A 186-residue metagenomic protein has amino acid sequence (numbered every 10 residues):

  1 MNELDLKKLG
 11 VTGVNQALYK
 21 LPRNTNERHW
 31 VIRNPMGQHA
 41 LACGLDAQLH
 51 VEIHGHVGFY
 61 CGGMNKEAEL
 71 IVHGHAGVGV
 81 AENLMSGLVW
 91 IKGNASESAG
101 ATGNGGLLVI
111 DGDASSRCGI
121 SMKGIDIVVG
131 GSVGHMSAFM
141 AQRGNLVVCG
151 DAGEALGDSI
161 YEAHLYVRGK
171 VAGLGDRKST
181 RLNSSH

Functional and structural regions predicted by a protein language model:
M1-Y60: N-terminal segments that cap or nucleate solenoid repeat domains
R28-W30, H39-L41, A47-L49, G55 (+9 more regions): The right-handed parallel beta-helix/beta-solenoid scaffold, focusing on the short coil/turn and N-cap positions
R33-P35, H54-H56, G63-M64, H73-H75 (+10 more regions): Feature marks extracellular polysaccharide-active and adherence modules
G106-S116, I125-G134: Histidine/lysine/aspartate-rich catalytic loop segments that bind and position anionic ligands
Y161-R177: Glycine/small-residue-rich hydrophobic helix-like segments
K178-H186: Conserved small/polar residues in nucleotide/adenosyl-binding loops
